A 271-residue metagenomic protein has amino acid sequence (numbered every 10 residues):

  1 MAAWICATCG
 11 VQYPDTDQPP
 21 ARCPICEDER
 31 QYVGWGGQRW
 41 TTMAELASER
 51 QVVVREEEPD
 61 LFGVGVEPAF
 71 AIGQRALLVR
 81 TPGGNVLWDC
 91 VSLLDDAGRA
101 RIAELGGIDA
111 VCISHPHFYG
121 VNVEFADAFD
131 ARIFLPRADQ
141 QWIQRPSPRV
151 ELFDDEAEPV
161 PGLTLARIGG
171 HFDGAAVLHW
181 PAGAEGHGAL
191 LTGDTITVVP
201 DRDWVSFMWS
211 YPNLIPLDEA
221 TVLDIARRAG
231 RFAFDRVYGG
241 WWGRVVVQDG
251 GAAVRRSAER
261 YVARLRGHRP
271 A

Functional and structural regions predicted by a protein language model:
A2-A21, D28-Y32, N85-L94, A131 (+2 more regions): Metallo-beta-lactamase
A2-A69: N-terminal juxtadomain amphipathic helix that follows a signal peptide/anchor or precedes a small N-terminal auxiliary
E45-P59, E124-G174, P216-G230: Metallo-beta-lactamase
R55-E56, L78-R80, G169, H179: Well-ordered beta-strand positions
L61, Q74-A76, D173-V177: Short hydrophobic/aromatic beta-strand or adjacent loop that forms the aromatic wall/cage of a ligand/substrate-binding
G63-A110, R145-R149, F153: Pre-active-site segment of Zn-dependent metallo-hydrolases
D95-L135: Active-site metal-binding motif and surrounding structural segment of the metallo-beta-lactamase
I102, N122-F125, I143, L178 (+1 more regions): Hydrophobic packing residues within well-ordered alpha-helices of enzyme cores
